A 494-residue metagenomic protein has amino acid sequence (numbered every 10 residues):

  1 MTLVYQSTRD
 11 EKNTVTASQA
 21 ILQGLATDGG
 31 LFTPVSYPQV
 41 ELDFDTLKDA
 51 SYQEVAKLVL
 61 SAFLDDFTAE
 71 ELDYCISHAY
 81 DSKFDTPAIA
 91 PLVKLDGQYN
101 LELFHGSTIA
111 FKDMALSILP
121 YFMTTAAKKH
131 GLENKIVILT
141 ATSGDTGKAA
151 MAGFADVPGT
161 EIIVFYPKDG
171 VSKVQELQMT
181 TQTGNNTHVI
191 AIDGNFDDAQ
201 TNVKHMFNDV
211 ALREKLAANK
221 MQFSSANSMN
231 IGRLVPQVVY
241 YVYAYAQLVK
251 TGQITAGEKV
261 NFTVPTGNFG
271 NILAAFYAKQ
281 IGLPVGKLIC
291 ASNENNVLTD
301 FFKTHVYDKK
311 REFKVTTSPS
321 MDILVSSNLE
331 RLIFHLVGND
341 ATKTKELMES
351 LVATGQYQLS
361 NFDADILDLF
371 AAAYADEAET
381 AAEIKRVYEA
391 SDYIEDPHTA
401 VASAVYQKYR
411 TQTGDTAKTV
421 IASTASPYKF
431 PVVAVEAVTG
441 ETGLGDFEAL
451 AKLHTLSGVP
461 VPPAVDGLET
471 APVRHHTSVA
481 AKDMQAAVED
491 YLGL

Functional and structural regions predicted by a protein language model:
M1-L494: PLP-dependent amino-acid enzyme catalytic core
